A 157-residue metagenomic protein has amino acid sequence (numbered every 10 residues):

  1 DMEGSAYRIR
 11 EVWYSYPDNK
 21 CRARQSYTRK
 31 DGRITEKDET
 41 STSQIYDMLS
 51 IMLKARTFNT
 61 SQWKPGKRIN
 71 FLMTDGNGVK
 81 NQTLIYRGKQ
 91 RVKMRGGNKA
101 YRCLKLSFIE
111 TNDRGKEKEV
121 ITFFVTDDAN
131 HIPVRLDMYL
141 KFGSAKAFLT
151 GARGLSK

Functional and structural regions predicted by a protein language model:
D1-S26, T60-K157: Acidic, serine/threonine-rich low-complexity disordered tracts
Y16-F58: Hydrophobic, well-structured mid-protein blocks that either form specific transmembrane helices
